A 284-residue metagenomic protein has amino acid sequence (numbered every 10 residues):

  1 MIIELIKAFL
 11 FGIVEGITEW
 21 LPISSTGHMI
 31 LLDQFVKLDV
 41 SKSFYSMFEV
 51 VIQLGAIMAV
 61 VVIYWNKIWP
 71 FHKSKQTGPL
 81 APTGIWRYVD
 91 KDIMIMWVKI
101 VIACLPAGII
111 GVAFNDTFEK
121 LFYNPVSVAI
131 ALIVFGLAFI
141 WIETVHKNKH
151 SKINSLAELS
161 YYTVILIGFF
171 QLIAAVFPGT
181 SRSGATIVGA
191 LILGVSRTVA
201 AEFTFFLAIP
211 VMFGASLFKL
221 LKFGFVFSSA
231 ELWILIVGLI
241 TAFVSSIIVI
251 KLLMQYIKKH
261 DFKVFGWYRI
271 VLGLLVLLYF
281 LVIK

Functional and structural regions predicted by a protein language model:
M1-K284: Multi-pass membrane proteins that catalyze or facilitate reactions on polyprenyl-/lipid-phosphate substrates and their
